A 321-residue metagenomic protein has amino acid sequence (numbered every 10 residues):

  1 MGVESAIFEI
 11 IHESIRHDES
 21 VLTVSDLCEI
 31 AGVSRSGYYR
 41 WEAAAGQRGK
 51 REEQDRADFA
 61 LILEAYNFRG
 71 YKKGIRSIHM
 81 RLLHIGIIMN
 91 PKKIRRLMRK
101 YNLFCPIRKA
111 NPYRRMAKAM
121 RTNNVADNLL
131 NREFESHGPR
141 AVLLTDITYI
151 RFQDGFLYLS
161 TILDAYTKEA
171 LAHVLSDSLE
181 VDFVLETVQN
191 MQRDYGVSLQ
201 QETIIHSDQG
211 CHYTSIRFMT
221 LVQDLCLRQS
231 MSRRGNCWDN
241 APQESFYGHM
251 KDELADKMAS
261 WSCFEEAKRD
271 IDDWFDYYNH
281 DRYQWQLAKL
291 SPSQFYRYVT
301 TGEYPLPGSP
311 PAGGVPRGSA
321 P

Functional and structural regions predicted by a protein language model:
M1-D26, E52-E53, E64, P307-S309: Residue-centric detector for conserved, function-critical "anchor" positions in compact interaction modules
G2-S5, C28, G37-G138, N236 (+1 more regions): Basic, flexible linker segments flanking DNA-binding modules in nucleic acid-interacting mobile-element proteins
L22-T23, K73, M89, S262: Residue-level signal for the short linker/turn that defines the boundary of a DNA-recognition helix
T23-V24, K50, P106-R108, Q200 (+2 more regions): Short, hydrophobic secondary-structure boundary micro-motifs
I87-P91, N102-C105, A119-T161, A165-D270 (+1 more regions): RNase H-like DDE/DDD metal-dependent nuclease/strand-transfer catalytic core used by mobile genetic elements
I216, Q223-L227, H249-P321: C-terminal domain-tail junction helix/linker
